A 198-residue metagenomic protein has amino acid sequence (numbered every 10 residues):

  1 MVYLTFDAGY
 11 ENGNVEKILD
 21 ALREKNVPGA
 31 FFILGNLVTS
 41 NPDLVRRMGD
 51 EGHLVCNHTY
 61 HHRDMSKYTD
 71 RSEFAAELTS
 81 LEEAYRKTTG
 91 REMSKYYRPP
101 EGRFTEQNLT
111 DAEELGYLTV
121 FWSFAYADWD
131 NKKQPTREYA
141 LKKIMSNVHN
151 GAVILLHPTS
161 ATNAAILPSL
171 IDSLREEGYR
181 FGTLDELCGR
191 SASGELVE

Functional and structural regions predicted by a protein language model:
M1-T69, E73, E77-K87, M93-S94 (+2 more regions): Active-site beta->alpha N-cap acidic-glycine motif
F6, I33-N36, N57-T59, P99-E101 (+3 more regions): A cross-domain feature marking catalytic cores of carbohydrate-active enzymes and several ubiquitous metabolic/repair
D7, L22, V55-H58, Y97-P100 (+4 more regions): Conserved, mostly hydrophobic/aromatic
N12-K17, R63-T89, R103-N150, A165: Alpha-helical scaffold elements lining the catalytic groove of polysaccharide deacetylases
E24-N26, V38-T39, T162-E198: C-terminal domain-boundary segment and adjacent tail
P28, L54, L118, A125 (+1 more regions): Residue-level detector of anion-binding/catalytic polar loops
A152-T162, I166: Catalytic cysteine-centered active loop of the rhodanese-like fold, especially the PTP/DSP P-loop
